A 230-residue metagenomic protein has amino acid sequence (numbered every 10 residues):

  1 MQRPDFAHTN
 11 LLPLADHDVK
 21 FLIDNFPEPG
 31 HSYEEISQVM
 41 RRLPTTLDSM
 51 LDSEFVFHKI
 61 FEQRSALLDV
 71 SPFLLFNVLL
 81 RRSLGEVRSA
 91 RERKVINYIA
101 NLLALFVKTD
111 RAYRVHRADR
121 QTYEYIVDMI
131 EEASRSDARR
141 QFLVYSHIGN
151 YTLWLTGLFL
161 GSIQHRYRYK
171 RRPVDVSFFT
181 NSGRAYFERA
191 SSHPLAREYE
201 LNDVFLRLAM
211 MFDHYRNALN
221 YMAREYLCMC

Functional and structural regions predicted by a protein language model:
Q2-M229: Polar/charged low-complexity regulatory segments
